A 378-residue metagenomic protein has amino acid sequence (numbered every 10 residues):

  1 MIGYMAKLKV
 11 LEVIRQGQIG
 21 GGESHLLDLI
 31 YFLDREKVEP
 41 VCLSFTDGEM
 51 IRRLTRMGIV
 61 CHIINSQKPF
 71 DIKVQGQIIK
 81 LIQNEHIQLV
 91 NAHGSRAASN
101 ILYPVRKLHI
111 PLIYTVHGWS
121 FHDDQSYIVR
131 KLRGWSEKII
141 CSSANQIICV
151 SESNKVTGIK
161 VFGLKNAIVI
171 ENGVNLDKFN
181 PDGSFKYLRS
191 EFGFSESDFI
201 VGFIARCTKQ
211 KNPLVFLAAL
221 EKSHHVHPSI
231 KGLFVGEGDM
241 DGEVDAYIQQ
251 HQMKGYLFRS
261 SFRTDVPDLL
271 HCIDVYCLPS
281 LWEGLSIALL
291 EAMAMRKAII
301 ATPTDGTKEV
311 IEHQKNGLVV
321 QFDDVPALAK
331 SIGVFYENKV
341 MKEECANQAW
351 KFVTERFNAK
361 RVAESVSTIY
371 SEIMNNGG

Functional and structural regions predicted by a protein language model:
G20-D28, F199, F203-H225, D239-D245 (+3 more regions): A conserved mid-protein helix/loop that constitutes part of the nucleotide-sugar donor-binding site
L43-S44, A298-A301, I311: Short hydrophobic beta-strand element within catalytic cores of glycosyltransferases and related nucleotide-activated
T55-I59, K155-L176, P181: Helix-loop-beta element that forms the nucleotide-linked donor phosphate-binding surface in glycosyltransferases
A92-A98, V116: Short His-centered aromatic/hydrophobic patch
S190, A327, V334, M341-E355 (+1 more regions): A short, well-ordered alpha-helix in the C-terminal region of glycosyltransferases
D245-S261: Nucleotide-activated donor-binding/catalytic signature segment of Leloir-type glycosyltransferases, i.e., the conserved
F262, L281: Aromatic "clamp/platform" in nucleotide-sugar-dependent glycosyltransferases that forms part of the donor/acceptor
H313-Q314, L318-V325, V334-K339: Conserved acidic donor-binding segment of nucleotide-sugar-dependent glycosyltransferases
